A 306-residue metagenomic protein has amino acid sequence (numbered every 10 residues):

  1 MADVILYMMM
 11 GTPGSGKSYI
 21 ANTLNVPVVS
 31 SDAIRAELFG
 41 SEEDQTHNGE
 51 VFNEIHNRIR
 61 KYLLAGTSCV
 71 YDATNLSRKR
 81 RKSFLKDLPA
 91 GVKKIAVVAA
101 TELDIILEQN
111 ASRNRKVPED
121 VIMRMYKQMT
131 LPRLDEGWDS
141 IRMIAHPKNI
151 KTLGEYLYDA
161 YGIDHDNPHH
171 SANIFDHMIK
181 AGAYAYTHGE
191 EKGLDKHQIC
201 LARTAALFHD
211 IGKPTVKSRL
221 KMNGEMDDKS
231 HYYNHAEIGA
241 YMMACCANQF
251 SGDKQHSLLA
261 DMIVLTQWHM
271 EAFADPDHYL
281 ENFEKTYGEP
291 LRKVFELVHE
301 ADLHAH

Functional and structural regions predicted by a protein language model:
M1-D3, Y62: Phosphate-binding P-loop
M9: Hydrophobic anchor at the beta1->P-loop junction of P-loop NTPases
T12-P13: The conserved Walker
G16: Conserved glycine(s) of the Walker
Y19-T67: Conserved substrate/cofactor phosphate-moiety recognition/catalytic segment in nucleotide-dependent phosphotransferases
T74-M143: Replace "adjacent to P-loop NTPase cores in ATP/GTP-dependent enzymes" with "adjacent to NTP-binding cores
I144-D228: Acidic/His-rich, divalent-metal-binding segments that scaffold phosphate/diphosphate chemistry
Y186, H197-H306: Divalent metal-dependent catalytic cores for phosphoryl transfer on phosphate-bearing substrates
